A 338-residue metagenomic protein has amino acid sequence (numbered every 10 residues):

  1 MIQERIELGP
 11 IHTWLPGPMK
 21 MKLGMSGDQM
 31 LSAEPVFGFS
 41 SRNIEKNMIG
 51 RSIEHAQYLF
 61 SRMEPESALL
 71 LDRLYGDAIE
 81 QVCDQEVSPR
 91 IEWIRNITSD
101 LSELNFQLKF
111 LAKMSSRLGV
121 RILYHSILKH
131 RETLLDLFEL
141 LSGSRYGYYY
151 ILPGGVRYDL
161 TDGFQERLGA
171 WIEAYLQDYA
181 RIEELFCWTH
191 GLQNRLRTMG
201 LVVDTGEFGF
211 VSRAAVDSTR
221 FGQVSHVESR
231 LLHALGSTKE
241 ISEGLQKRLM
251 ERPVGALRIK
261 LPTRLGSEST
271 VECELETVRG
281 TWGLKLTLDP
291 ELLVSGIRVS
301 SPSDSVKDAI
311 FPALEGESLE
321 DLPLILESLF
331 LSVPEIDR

Functional and structural regions predicted by a protein language model:
M1-R338: Active-site bordering "gate/hinge" segments that shape substrate access to catalytic or cofactor-binding pockets
